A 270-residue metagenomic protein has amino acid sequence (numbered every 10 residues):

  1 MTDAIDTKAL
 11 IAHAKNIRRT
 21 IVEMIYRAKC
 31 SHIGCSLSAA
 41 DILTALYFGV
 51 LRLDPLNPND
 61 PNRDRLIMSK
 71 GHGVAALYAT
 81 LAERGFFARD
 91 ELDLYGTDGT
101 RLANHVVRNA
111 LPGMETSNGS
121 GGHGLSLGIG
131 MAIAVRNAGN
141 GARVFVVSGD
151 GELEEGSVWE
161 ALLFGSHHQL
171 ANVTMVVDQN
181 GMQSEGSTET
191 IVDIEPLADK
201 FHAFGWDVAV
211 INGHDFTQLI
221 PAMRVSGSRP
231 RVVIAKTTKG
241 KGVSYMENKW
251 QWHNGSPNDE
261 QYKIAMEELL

Functional and structural regions predicted by a protein language model:
A14-C30, D178-N180: N-terminal capping segment at the start of a domain
I21-M24, S31, S36-H167: Cofactor-binding active-site loop characterized by glycine-rich and histidine/acidic residues
D64-L66, A142-V146, V173, S228-T237: Generic beta-sheet signal
Y78-T80, V107, S157-W159, E185-E189 (+2 more regions): Short acidic, glycine/serine/threonine-rich loops at helix termini
N140, E189-A222: Conserved thiamine diphosphate
E155-N180, V232-K236: A short alpha/beta connector and helix-capping loop motif
H168-D193, L197-K200: A short, conserved beta-to-alpha structural element at the edge of catalytic cores that scaffolds binding
F216-L270: Glycine/aspartate-rich loop-and-adjacent alpha/beta segment that forms the canonical ThDP
